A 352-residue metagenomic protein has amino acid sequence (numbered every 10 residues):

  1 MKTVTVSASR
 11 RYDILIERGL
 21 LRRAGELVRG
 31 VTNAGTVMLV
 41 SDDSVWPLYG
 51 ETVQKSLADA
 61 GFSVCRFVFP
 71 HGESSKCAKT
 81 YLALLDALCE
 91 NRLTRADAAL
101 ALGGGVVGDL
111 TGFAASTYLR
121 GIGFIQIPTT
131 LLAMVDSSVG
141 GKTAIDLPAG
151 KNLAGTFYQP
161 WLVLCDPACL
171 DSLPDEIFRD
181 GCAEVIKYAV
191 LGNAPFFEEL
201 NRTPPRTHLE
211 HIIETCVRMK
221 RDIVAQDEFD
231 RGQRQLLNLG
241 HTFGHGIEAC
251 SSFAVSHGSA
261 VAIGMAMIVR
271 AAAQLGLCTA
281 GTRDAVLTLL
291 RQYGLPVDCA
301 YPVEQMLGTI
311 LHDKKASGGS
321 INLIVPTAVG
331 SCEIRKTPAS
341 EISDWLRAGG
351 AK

Functional and structural regions predicted by a protein language model:
M1-D97: ATP/NTP phosphate-donor binding region
L15, F113-R202: A glycine/threonine-rich phosphate-anchoring loop and its flanking beta-alpha core in nucleotide/phosphate-binding
E17, L39, C77, P128 (+4 more regions): Residue-level signal for inorganic ion chemistry
V31, R92-T94, T117-L119, D146-L147 (+4 more regions): Solvent-exposed alpha-helices and their adjacent loops that cap or buttress functional pockets in soluble metabolic
A58, E90, G150, Q159-V163 (+11 more regions): Generic secondary-structure signature for well-ordered alpha-helical cores
V106-F113, M134, G246: Short glycine/serine/threonine-rich phosphate/pyrophosphate-binding segments that cradle anionic phosphate groups
A183-I186, L277-K352: C-terminal charged capping/lid subdomain of soluble metabolic enzymes
E198-Q305: Active-site segments that bind and position negatively charged phosphate/pyrophosphate groups
